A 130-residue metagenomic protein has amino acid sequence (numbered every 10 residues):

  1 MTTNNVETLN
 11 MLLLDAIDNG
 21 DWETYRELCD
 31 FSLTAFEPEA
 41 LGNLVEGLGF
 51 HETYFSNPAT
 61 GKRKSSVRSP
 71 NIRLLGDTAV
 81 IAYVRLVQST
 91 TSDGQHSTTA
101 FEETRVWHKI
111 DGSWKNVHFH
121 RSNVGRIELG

Functional and structural regions predicted by a protein language model:
M1-N4, G130: Basic/polar N-terminal segments that are highly enriched at the extreme N-terminus, encompassing both cleavable
T3-N4, M11, W22-G76, V84: A solvent-exposed, acidic/Ser-Thr-rich amphipathic alpha-helical stretch
E39-A40, S92-H96: Short, solvent-exposed loop/turn segments at secondary-structure boundaries
L75, S92, K109-S113: Flexible loop/coil segments at beta-strand boundaries within sensory signal-transduction domains
Y83-T90: Generic short beta-strand segments
A100-L129: Short beta-strand edge/turn micro-motifs at domain boundaries
